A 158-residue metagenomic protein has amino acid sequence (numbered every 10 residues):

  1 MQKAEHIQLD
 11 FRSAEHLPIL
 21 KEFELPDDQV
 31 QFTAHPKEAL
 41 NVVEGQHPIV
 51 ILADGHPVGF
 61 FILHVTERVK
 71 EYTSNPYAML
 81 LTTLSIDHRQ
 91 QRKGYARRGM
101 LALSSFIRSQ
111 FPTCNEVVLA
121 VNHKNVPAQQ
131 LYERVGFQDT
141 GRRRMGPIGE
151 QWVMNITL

Functional and structural regions predicted by a protein language model:
Q2-I7, F11-T83, D87-R89, L101 (+1 more regions): Acetyl-CoA-dependent GNAT
H64, V118-A120, T140: Solvent-exposed beta-strand sheet faces enriched in polar/charged residues
D87-R89, K93, H123-K124: Active-site acidic-Proline motif in GNAT/NAT acetyltransferases
R92-M100: Glycine-rich acyl-CoA binding loop
G94, F111-P112, G136: Short glycine-rich hinge loops at helix-strand junctions in the catalytic core of two-component histidine kinases
R97, H123-G141: Conserved active-site alpha-helix within GNAT-family acetyltransferase domains
T113-Q129, M145-E150, N155-L158: Conserved beta-strand-loop-alpha-helix junction that forms the acyl-donor binding cleft
